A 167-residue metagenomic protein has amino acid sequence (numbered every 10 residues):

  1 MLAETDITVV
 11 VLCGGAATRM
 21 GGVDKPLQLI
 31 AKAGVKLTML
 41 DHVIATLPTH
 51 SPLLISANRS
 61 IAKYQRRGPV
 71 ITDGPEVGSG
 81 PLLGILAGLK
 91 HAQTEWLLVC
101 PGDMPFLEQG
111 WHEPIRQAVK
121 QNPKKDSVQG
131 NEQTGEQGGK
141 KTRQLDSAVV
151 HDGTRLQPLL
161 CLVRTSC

Functional and structural regions predicted by a protein language model:
L2-N131, G135-S166: Nucleotide and nucleotide-moiety/phosphate-recognizing core
